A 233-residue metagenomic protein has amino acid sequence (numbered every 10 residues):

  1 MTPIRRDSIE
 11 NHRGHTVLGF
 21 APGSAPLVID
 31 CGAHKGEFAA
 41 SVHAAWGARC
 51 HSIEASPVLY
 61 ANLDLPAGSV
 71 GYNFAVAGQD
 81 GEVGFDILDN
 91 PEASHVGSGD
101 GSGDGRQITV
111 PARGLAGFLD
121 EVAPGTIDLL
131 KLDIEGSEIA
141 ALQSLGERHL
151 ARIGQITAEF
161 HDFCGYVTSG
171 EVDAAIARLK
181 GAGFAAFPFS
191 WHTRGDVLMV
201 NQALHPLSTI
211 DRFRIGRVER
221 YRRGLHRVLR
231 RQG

Functional and structural regions predicted by a protein language model:
M1-G233: Phosphate/nucleotide-binding beta-alpha loop and adjacent structural elements of enzyme active sites
